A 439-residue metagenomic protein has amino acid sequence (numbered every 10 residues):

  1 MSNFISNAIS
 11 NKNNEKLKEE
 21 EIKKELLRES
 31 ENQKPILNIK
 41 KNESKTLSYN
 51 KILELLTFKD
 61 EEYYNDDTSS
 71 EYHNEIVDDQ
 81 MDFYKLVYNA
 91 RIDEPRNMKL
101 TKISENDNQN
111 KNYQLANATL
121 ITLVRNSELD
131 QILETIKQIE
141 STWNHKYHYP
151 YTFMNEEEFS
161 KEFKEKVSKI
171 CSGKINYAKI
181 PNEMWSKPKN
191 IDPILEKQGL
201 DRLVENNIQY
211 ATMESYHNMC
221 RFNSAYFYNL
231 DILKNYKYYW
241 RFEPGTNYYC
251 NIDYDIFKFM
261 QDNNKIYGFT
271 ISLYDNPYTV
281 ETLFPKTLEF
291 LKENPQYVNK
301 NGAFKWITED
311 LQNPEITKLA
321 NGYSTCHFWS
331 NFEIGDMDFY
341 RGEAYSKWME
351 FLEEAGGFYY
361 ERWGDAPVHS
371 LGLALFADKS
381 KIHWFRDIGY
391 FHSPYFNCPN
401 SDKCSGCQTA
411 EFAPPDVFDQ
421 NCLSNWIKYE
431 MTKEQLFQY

Functional and structural regions predicted by a protein language model:
M1-L123, S127-Q131, Y439: Juxtamembrane luminal stem/stalk of type II transmembrane Golgi/ER carbohydrate-processing enzymes
Q138-Y147: Short, acidic, metal-binding catalytic loop of nucleotide-sugar glycosyltransferases
T152-E156: Short internal beta-strands
K161-G173: Short, aromatic/basic amphipathic alpha-helical patches
C171-D231: Active-site-proximal specificity loops/subdomain of glycosyltransferases
Y236-G245: Short beta-strand-to-loop acidic/aromatic patch adjacent to the donor-nucleotide binding site
Y249-E353: Conserved catalytic core of nucleotide-sugar-dependent glycosyltransferases
F328, W348-Y439: C-terminal catalytic/acceptor-binding lobe
